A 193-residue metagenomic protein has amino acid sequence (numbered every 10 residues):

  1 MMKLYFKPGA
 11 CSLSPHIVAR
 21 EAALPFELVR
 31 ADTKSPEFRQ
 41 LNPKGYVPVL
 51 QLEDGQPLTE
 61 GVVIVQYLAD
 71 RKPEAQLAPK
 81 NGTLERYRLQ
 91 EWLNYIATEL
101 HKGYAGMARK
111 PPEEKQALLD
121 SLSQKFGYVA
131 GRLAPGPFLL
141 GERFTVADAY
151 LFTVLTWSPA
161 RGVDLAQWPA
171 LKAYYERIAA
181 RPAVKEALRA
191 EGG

Functional and structural regions predicted by a protein language model:
M1-D120, A130: GST-like domain detector, emphasizing the conserved glutathione-binding G-site in the N-terminal thioredoxin-like
L84, W92-A183, A187: GST-like fold's C-terminal all-alpha helical module
A190-E191: Exported/periplasmic ABC-transporter solute-binding proteins
